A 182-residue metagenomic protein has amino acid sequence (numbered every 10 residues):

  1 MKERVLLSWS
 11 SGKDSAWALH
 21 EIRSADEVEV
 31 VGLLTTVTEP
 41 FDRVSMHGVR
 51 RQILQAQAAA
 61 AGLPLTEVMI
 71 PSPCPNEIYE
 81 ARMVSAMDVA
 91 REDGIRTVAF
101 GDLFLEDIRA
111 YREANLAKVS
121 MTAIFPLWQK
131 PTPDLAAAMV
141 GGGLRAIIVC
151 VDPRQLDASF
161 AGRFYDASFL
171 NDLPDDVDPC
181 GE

Functional and structural regions predicted by a protein language model:
M1-E182: Nucleotide-activated chemistry modules centered on ATP-dependent adenylation/adenylyltransferase
